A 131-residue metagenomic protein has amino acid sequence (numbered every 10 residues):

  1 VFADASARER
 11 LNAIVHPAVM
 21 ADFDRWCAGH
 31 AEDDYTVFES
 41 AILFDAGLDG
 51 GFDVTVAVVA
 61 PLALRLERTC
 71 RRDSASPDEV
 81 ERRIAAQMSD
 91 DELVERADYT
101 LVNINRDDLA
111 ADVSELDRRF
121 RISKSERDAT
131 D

Functional and structural regions predicted by a protein language model:
V1, N12, T69-C70, V113: Short, flexible helix/strand-to-coil boundary loops that buttress conserved ligand/catalytic motifs in alpha/beta
V1-Y35: ATP-dependent small-molecule kinase phosphotransfer cores that center on conserved nucleotide phosphate-binding segments
F2, S6, A60, S74 (+1 more regions): Residues in soluble alpha-helical coiled-coils and helical-bundle/repeat scaffolds
A3, L43-F44, D108: Glycine-/small-residue-rich active-site loops that bind phosphorylated ligands and cofactors
A7-R10, E39, V54, R82 (+1 more regions): Residue-level recognition of specific faces of alpha-helices
L11, T55-V56, R65, V80 (+1 more regions): Hydrophobic packing within well-folded, soluble alpha/beta domains
P17-R25, G50-G51, R71-E126, D131: Small-molecule kinase domains that catalyze NTP-dependent phosphoryl transfer to phosphate-bearing small molecules
A21-G29, Y35-R71: ATP-dependent NMP and nucleoside kinases share a basic, alpha-helical "lid"
